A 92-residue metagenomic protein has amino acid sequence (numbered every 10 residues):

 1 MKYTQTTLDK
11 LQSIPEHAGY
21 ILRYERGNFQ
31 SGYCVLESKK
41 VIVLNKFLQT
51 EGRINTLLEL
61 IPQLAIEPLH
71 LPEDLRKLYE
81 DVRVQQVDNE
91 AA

Functional and structural regions predicted by a protein language model:
M1-Q30, A91-A92: Auxiliary, metal-adjacent structural segments of Zn-dependent hydrolase domains
Y3, N45-Q49, E67: Short amphipathic alpha-helical interaction segments
S13, C34-I42, E80-D88: Short amphipathic alpha-helical patches
A18, R26-E51: Active-site scaffold of zinc-dependent metalloenzymes
S31, E51, L64-A92: Post-HEXXH active-site segment of zinc metalloproteases
V41-L44, L60-A65: Short, low-complexity, polar/charged sequence segments that are solvent-exposed and flexible
T50-P62: Short alpha-helix carrying the canonical HExxH Zn2+-binding catalytic motif
